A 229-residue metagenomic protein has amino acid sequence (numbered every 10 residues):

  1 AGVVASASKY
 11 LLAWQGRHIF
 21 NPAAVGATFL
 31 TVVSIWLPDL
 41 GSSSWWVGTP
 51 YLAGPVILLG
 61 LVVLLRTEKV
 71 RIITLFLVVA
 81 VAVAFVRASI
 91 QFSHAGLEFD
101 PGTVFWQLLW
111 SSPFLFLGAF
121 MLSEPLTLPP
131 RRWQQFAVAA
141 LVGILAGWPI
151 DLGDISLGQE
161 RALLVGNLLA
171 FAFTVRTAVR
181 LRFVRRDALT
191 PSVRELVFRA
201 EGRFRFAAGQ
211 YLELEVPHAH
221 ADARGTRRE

Functional and structural regions predicted by a protein language model:
A1-V47: Membrane-interface helix-loop-helix junctions at boundaries between adjacent transmembrane segments
V4-H18, L58-V70, G118-P129: C-terminal ends of transmembrane helices
R17-T28, T49-Y51, V70-V81, R131-A139: Cytoplasmic-side transmembrane-helix entry/capping segments in multi-pass membrane proteins
S34-R87: Internal active-site segments that recognize and position negatively charged phosphoryl groups and nucleotide moieties
V47-A53, I72-L75, F105-S111, L152-G166: Loop-to-transmembrane alpha-helix initiation sites
I90-I150: Glycine/small-residue-rich hydrophobic helix-like segments
R161-D187: Membrane-interfacial segments at transmembrane helix termini in multi-pass membrane proteins
A178-E229: Ferredoxin-reductase
